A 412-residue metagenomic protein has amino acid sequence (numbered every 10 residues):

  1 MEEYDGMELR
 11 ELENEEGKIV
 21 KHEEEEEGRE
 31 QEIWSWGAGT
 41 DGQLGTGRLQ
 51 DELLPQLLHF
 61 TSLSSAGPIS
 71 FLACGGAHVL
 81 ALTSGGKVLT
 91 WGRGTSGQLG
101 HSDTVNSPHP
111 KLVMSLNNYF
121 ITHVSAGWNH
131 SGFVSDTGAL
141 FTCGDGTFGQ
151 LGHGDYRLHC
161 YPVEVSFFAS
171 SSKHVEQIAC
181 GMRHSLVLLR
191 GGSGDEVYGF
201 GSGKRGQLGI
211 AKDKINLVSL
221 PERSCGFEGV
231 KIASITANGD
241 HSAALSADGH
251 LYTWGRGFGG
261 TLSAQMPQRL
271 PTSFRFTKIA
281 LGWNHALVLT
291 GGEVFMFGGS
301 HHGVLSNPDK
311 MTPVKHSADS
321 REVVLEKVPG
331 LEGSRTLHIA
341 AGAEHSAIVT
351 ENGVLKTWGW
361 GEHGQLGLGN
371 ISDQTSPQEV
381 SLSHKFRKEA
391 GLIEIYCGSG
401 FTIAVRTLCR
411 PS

Functional and structural regions predicted by a protein language model:
E2-E13, K18-R29, W34-L53, R93-S107 (+8 more regions): Short glycine/serine- and acidic-residue-enriched loop/turn motifs that recur at repeat junctions
S35, H78-A81, T90, H130-F133 (+10 more regions): Conserved core positions of repeat-based scaffolds
D51, P68, G75-G76, N106-H109 (+17 more regions): Beta-rich catalytic cores
L63-G67, L116-H123, A169-V175, F227-V230 (+4 more regions): Short glycine-/Asp-/Thr-/Trp-enriched loop segments that recur within the blades of beta-propeller repeat domains
V124, H130-F274, I279-G282: Solenoidal tandem-repeat scaffolds enriched in leucines and small polar residues
W283, G291-E293, G299, L331-G364: Loop/turn-rich, solvent-exposed surfaces of beta-rich toroidal or solenoidal domains
L368-S412: Blade-level signature of beta-propeller repeat domains, shared across WD40, Kelch, NHL, RCC1 and BNR/Asp-box propellers
